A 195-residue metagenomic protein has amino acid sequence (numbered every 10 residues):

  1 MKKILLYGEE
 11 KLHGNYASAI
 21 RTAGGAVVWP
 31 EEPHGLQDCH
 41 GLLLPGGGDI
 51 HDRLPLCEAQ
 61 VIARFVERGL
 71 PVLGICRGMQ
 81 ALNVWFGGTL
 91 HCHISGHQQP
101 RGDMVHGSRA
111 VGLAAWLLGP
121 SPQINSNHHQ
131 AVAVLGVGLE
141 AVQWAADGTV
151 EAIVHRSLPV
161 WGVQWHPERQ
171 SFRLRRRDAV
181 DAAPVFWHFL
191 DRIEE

Functional and structural regions predicted by a protein language model:
M1-R77, N83-H91, S95-Q123, H129 (+4 more regions): N-terminal beta1-alpha1 cap of cysteine-dependent amidohydrolase-like domains
